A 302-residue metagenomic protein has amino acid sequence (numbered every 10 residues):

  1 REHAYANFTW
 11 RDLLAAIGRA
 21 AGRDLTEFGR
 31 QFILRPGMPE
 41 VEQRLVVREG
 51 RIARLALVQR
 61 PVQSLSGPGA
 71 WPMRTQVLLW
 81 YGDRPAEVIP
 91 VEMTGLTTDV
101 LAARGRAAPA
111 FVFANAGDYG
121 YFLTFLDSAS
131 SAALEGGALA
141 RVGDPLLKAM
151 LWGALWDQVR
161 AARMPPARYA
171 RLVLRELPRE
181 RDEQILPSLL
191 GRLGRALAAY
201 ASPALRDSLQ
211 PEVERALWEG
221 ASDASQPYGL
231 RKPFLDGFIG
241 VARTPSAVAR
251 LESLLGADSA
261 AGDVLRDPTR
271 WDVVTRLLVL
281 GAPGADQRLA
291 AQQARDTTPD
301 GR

Functional and structural regions predicted by a protein language model:
E2-R302: Non-catalytic accessory/interaction domains
